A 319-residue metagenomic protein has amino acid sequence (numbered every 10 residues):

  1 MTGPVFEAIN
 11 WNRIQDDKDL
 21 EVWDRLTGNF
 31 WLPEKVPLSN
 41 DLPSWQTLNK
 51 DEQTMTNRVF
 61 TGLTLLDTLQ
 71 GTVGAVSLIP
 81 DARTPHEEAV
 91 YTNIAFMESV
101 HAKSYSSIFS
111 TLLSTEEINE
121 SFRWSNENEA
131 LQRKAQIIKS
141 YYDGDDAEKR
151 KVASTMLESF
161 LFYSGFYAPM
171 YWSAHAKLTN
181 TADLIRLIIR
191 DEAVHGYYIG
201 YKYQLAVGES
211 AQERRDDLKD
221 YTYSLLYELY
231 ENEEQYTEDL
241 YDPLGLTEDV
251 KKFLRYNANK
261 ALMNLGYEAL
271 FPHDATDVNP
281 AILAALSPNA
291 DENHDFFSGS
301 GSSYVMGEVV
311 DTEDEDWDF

Functional and structural regions predicted by a protein language model:
M1-F319: Non-heme di-metal
